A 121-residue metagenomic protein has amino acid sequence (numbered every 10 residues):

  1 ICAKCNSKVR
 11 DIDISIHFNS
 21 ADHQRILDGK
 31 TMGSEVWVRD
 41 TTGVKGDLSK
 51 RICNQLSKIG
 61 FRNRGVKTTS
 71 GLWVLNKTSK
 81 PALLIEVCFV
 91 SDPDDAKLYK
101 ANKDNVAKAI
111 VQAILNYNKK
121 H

Functional and structural regions predicted by a protein language model:
I1-S34, V38-D47: Catalytic-core regions of hydrolytic enzymes
C2, G46-C53, A107, V111: Extracytoplasmic/secreted envelope proteins and their assembly/folding machinery, especially bacterial periplasmic
K8, S15-F18, D22, G65-H121: Active-site-adjacent mobile loop/cap segments within catalytic or ligand-binding domains
W37-R39, Q55-K58, N102-V106: Short, low-complexity, polar/charged sequence segments that are solvent-exposed and flexible
V44-K67: Active-site-adjacent substrate-binding region of metalloamidase/peptidase-like peptide-processing proteins
